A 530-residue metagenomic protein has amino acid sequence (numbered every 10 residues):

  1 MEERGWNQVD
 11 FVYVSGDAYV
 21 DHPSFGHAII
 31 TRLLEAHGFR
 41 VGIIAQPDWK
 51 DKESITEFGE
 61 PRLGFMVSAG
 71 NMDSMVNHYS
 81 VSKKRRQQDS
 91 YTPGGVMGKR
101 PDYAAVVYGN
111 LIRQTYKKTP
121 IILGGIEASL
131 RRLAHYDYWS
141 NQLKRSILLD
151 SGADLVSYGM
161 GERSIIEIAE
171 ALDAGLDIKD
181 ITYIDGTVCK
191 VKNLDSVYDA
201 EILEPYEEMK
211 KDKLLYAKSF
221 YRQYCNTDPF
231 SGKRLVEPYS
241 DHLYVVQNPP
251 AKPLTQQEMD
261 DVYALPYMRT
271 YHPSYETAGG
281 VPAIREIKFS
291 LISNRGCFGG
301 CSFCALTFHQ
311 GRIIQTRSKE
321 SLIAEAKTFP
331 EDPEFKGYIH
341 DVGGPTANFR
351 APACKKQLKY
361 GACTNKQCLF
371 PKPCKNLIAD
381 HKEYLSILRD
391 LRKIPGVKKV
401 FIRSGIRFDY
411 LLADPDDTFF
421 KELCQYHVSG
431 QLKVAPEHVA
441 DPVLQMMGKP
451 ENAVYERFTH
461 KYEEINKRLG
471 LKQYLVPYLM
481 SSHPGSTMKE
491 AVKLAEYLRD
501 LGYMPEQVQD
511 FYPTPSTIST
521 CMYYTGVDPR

Functional and structural regions predicted by a protein language model:
M1-Q8, A18, L215-S290, Y338: N-terminal [4Fe-4S]-dependent radical SAM core
Y13-G16, I44, D48-W49, T328-V476 (+1 more regions): Conserved SAM/AdoMet-binding glycine-rich loop
V14-D17, A278-A305, P330, Y338 (+1 more regions): N-terminal pre-triad scaffold of radical SAM enzymes
G26, A45-S240, Q247, Y524-T525: Glycine-rich beta-alpha loop elements in corrinoid/cobalamin-binding modules across cobalamin-dependent enzymes
K50, K179-F230, A251, V281 (+7 more regions): Terminal amphipathic helices with adjacent charged low-complexity linkers/tails
D73-S82, L130-R132, E162-E167, K192-D195 (+7 more regions): Flexible glycine/acidic-rich beta-alpha junction loops that bind and position SAM and/or redox cofactors in anaerobic
D154, V262, C297, L322 (+2 more regions): Conserved, mostly hydrophobic/aromatic
T418-F419, H483-R499: Catalytic cores of alpha/beta
